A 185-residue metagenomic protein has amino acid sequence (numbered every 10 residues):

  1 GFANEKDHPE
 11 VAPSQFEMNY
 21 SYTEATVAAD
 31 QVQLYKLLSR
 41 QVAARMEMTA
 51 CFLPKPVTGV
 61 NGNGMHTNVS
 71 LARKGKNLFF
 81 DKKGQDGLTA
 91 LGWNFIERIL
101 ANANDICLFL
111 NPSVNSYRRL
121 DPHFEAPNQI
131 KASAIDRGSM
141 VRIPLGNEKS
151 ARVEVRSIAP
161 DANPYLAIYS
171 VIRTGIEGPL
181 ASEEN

Functional and structural regions predicted by a protein language model:
G1-Q33: Active-site acidic/histidine clusters and adjacent loop/turn architecture that either coordinate catalytic ions
T26-E184: Active-site capping/gating regions of soluble enzymes
